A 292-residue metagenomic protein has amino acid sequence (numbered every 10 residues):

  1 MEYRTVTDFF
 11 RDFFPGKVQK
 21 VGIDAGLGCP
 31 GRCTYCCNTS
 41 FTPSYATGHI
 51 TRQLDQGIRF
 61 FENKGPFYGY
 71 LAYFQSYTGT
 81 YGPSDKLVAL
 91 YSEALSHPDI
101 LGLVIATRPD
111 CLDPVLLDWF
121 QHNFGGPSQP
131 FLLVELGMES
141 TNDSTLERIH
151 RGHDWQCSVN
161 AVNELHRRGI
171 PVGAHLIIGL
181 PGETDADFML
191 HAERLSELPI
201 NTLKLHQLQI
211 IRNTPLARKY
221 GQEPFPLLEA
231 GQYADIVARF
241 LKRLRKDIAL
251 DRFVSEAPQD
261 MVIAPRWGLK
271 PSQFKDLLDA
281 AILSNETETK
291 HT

Functional and structural regions predicted by a protein language model:
M1-I50, Q56-L71: N-terminal [4Fe-4S]-dependent radical SAM core
M1-Q19, T202, Q209-T292: Auxiliary Fe-S-binding modules of radical SAM enzymes
K17-Q19, P66-Y70, H97-L103, S128-L132 (+3 more regions): Short, well-ordered coil/turn segments that N-cap beta-strands
T39-S84, D99-L112, P130-S158, K204: Core AdoMet radical
H49, K86, I149-C157, E183-L190 (+2 more regions): Alpha-helix N-cap and loop-to-helix initiation/capping positions
I58, E62, F120-S128, V162-R167 (+1 more regions): Surface-exposed amphipathic alpha-helices with a cationic face
S84-S92, D113-F124, F188: Distinct, well-ordered alpha-helical segments
Q156-P215, G231-V254: Conserved C-terminal portion of the radical SAM core fold that forms the substrate/S-adenosylmethionine-binding
